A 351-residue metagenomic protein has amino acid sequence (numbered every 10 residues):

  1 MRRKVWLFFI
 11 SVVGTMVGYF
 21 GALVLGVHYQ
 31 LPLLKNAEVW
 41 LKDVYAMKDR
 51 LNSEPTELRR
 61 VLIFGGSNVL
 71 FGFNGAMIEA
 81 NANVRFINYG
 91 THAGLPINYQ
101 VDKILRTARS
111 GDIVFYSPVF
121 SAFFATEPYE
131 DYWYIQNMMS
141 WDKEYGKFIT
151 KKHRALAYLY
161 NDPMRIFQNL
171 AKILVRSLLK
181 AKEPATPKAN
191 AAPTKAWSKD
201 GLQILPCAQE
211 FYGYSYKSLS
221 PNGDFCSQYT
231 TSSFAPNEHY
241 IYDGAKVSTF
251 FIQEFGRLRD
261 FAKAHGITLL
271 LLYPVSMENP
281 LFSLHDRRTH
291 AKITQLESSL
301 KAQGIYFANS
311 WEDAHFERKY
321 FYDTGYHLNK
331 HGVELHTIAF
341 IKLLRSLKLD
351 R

Functional and structural regions predicted by a protein language model:
M1-M16: N-terminal Sec-pathway targeting helices
Y19-V84, N88, H92-D102: Membrane/wall-proximal cationic-aromatic binding patches
V61-G65, Y322, L328: Short hydrophobic beta-strand that contains or immediately precedes a catalytic carboxylate
F64, N68-K151: Membrane-embedded segments
F73, R154, D162-R165, F250-R257 (+4 more regions): Extracytoplasmic/secreted proteins, especially bacterial periplasmic and envelope-associated proteins
Y132-H265: Secreted/periplasmic serine-hydrolase-like ester/acetyl group-modifying domain
K246-G325: Extended hydrophobic/aromatic segments used for targeting, binding, or gating
T324-R351: Histidine-centered active-site loop/cap adjacent to the catalytic His in serine esterases/O-acetyl transfer systems
